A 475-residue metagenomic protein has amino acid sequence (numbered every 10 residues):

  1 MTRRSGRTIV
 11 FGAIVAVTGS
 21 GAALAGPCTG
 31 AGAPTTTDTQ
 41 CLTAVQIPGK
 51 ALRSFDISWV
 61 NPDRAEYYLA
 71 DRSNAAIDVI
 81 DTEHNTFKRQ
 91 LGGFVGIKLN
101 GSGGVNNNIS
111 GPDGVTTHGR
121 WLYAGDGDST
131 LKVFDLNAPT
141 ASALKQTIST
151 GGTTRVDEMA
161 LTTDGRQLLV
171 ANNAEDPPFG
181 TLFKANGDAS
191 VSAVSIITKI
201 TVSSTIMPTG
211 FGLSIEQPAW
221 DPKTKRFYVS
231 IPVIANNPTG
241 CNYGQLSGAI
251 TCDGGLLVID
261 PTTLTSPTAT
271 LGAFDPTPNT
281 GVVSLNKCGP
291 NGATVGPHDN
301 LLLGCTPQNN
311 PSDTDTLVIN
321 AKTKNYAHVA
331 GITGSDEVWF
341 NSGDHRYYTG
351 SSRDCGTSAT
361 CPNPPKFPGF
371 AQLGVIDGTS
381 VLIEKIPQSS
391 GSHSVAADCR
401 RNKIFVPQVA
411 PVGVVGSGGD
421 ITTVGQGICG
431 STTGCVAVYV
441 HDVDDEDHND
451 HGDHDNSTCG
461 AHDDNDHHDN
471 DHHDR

Functional and structural regions predicted by a protein language model:
T2-L24: Gram-negative bacterial Sec-dependent N-terminal signal peptides
L24-C459, D463-D469, D474-R475: Predominantly soluble domains enriched in secretory-pathway, periplasmic, or organellar proteins
